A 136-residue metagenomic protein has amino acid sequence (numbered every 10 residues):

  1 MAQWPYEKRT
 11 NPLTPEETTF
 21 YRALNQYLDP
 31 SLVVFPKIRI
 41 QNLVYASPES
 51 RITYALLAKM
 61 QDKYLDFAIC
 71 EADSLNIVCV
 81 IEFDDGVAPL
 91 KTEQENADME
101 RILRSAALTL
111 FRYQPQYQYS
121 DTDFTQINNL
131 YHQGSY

Functional and structural regions predicted by a protein language model:
M1-E16: Interdomain/boundary linker segments immediately adjacent to catalytic/signaling cores
A2-Q3, A46, T53, E82: Generic signal for short, ordered secondary-structure residues within or immediately flanking folded domains
K8, A55, V87: Conserved short-loop catalytic and cofactor-binding motifs
P12, P36-N76: Active-site metal-binding core of divalent-cation-utilizing nuclease and nuclease-like domains
P15-T18, R22-L32, P36, A97-R104 (+1 more regions): Intrinsically disordered, low-complexity Ser/Thr/Pro/Gly-rich regulatory segments
E49, T125-L130: Short low-complexity, flexible loop/linker segments enriched in glycine and/or proline with clustered acidic
D62-D66, N129-Y136: Short, basic, helix/turn surface patches
L65-Q126: Basic, amphipathic alpha-helical patches used to engage nucleic acids or provide basic targeting signals, exemplified
